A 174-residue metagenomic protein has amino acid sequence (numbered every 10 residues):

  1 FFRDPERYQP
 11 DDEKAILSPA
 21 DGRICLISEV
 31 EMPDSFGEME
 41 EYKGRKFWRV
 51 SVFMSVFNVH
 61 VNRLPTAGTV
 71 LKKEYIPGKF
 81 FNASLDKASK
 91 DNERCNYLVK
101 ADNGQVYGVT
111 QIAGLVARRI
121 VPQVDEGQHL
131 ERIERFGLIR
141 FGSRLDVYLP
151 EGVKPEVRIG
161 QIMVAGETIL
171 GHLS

Functional and structural regions predicted by a protein language model:
F1-S174: Contiguous, well-folded functional domains in the mature portion of proteins
